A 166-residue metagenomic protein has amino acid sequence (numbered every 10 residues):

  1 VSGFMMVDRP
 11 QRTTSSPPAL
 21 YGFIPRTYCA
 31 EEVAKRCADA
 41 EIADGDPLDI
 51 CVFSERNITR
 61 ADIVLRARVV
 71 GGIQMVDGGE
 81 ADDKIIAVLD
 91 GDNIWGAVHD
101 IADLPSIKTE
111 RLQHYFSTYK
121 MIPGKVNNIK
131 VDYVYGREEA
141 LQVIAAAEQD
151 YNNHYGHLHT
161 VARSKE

Functional and structural regions predicted by a protein language model:
V1-E166: Hydrophobic N-terminal alpha-helices or hydrophobic patches in metabolic proteins across all domains of life
